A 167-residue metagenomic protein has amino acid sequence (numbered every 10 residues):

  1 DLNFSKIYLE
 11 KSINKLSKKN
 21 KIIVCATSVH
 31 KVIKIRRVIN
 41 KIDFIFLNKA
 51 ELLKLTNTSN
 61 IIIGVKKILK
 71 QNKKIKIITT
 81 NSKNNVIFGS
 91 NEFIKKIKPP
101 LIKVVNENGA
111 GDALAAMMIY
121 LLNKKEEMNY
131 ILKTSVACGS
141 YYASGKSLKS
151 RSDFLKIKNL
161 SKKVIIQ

Functional and structural regions predicted by a protein language model:
D1-K96, E126, D153-Q167: Ribokinase/PfkB-type carbohydrate-kinase core domain
Q71, P100-V164: Conserved post-catalytic alpha-helical subdomain immediately downstream of the catalytic base and nucleotide-binding
